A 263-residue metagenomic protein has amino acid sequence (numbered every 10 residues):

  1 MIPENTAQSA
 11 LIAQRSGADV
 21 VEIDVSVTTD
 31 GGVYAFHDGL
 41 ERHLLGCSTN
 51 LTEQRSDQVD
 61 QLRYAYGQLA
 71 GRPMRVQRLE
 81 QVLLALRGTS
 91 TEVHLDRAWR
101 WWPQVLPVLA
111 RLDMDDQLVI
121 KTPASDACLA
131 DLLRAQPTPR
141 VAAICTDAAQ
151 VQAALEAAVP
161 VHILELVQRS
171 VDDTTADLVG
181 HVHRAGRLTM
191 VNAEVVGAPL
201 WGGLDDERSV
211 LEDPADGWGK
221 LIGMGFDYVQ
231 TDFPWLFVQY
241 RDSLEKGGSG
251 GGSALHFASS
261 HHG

Functional and structural regions predicted by a protein language model:
I2-G71, A258: A metal-dependent hydrolase metal-coordination microenvironment
S9-V27, V82, E156-L164, G223-Y228: Catalytic domains of carbohydrate-active enzymes, especially glycoside hydrolases
A13, D24, V59, V82 (+4 more regions): Conserved, mostly hydrophobic/aromatic
E22, E92-D96, V119, L164-L166 (+1 more regions): Short catalytic-loop micro-motif centered on adjacent basic/acidic residues
S26-D30, D38-G39, L62, A98-R100 (+5 more regions): Active-site beta-loop-alpha junctions enriched in small/polar residues
T28-D30, W101-Q104, P123-L132, V171-V182 (+1 more regions): Active-site-adjacent beta->alpha loops and helix N-cap segments on the catalytic face of soluble alpha/beta enzymes
H37-T146, A185: Metal-dependent phosphodiesterase/phospholipase catalytic core, i.e., the His/Asp/Glu-rich active-site region
L69, I144-C145, A153-G263: C-terminal active-site rim and adjoining tail of enzyme catalytic domains
